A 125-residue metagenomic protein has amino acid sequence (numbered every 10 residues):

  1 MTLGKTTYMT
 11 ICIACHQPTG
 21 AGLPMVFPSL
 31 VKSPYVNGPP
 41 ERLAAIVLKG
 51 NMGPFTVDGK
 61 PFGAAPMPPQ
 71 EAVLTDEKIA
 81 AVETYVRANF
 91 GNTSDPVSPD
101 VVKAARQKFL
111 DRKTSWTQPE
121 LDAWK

Functional and structural regions predicted by a protein language model:
M1-L23, V31-K32, V36-K49: Sequence/structural segment immediately N-terminal to covalent heme-attachment motifs in c-type and related
H16-G22, M52, A72, T84-A88: Detector for the c-type heme attachment site
T19, S29, P66-P69: Conserved beta-strand positions that form and line the central face of beta-propeller blades
G22-V26, G63, S98: N-terminal alpha-helical segment
A44-M52, T56-K60: Solvent-exposed helix-loop boundary motif
V57, F62, P69-K125: Flexible coil segments in periplasmic/lumen-exposed cytochrome c-class electron-transfer proteins
